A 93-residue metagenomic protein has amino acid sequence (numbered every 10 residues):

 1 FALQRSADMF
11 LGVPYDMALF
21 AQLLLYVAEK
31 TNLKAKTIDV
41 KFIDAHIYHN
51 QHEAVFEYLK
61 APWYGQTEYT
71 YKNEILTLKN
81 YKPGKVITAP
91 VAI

Functional and structural regions predicted by a protein language model:
F1-I93: Terminal, non-catalytic protein-protein interaction segments that mediate quaternary/complex assembly
